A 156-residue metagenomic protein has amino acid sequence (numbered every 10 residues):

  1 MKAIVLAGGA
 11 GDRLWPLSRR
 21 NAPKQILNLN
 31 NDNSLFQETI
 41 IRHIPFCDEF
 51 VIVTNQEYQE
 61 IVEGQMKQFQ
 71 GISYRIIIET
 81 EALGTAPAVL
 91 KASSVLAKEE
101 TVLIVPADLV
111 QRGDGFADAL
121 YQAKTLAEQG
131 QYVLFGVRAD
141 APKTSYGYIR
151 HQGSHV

Functional and structural regions predicted by a protein language model:
K2-V5, P16, Q25-I104, V110-R112: Conserved N-terminal catalytic core of the sugar/cofactor nucleotidyltransferase
G8-L14: Conserved adenylation A10 loop of the ANL superfamily
A10, D108-L109: Active-site metal-binding loops of divalent metal-dependent hydrolases
G11, N55-Q59, A139-A141: Short glycine-enriched loops at secondary-structure junctions
R20-N21, M66-Q68, S93, L120-Y121 (+1 more regions): Short, solvent-exposed amphipathic alpha-helical segments in soluble enzyme and RNA/protein-processing domains
A22, K98, E128-Q129: Residue-level preference for short coil/turn positions at secondary-structure junctions
K24-Q25, G147: Extracytoplasmic/periplasmic beta-strand context in beta-sandwich domains, especially the cupredoxin/COX2 CuA-binding
G113-V156: Conserved core of the sugar-phosphate nucleotidyltransferase
